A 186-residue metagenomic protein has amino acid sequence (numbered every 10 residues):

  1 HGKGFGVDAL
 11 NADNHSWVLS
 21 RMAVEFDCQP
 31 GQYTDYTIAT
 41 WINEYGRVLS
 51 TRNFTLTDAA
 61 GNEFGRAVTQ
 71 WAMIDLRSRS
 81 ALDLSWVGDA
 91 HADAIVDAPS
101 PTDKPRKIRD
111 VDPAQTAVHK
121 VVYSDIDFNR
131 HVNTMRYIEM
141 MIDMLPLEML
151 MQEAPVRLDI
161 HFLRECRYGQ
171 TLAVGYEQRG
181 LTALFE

Functional and structural regions predicted by a protein language model:
H1, Q70-R79, L84-M151: Catalytic strand-loop segment that frames the active site of acyl-thioester-processing enzymes
H1-D35, L145: Hydrophobic, proline/glycine-rich low-complexity stretches
D13, V18, V111-P113, A154: A short, polar/charged loop/turn motif at coil->beta-strand junctions and beta-hairpin connectors
W17-L19, F64, V132: A broad, structural micro-motif
R21, T51, T116, Y123 (+1 more regions): Short coil/loop residues immediately preceding or within conserved phosphate-binding loops of NTP-utilizing enzyme
A23-R109, F162, C166-G169, E177-E186: HotDog/MaoC-like acyl-thioester-processing domains
F128-E186: Structured core of small recognition/catalytic domains
